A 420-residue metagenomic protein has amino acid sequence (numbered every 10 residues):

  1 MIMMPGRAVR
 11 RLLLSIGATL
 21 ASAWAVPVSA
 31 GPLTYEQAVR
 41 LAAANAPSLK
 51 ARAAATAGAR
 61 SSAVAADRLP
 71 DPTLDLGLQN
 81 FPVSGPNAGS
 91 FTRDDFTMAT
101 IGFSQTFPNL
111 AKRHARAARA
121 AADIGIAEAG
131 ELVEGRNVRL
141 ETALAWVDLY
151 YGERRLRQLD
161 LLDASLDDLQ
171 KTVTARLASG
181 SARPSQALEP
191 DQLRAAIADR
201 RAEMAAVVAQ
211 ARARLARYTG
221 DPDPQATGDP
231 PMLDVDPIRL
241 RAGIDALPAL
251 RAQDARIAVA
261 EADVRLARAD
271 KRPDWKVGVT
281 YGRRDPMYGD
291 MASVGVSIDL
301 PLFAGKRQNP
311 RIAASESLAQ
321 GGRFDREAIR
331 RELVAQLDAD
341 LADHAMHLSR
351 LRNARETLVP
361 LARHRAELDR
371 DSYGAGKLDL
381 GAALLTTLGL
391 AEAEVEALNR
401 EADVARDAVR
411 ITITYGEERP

Functional and structural regions predicted by a protein language model:
I2-P5, L33, E134-A246, D340-H347 (+1 more regions): Periplasmic alpha-helical coiled-coil/stalk elements that build and connect Gram-negative outer-membrane
S22-P27: N-terminal signal peptide c-region/cleavage motif recognized by signal peptidases
V28-L78, V83, T106-F107, A115 (+7 more regions): Bacterial Sec-pathway N-terminal export signals of envelope proteins
G31-D148, G152-D163, D167-Q170, P184 (+1 more regions): Short flexible linkers and secondary-structure junctions
A42, F103, L149, L215 (+3 more regions): Hydrophobic/aromatic residues within transmembrane alpha-helices of membrane transport systems, especially the TMDs
L49-A66, A127, E134, V138-L159 (+6 more regions): Amphipathic alpha-helical coiled-coil segments
D75-F107, R116, Q225-L233, K276-A314: Small/polar, glycine/serine/threonine/aspartate-rich low-complexity segments that form flexible
A117-A121, P184-Q192, A313, L380-L388: Short, charged, amphipathic alpha-helical segments
